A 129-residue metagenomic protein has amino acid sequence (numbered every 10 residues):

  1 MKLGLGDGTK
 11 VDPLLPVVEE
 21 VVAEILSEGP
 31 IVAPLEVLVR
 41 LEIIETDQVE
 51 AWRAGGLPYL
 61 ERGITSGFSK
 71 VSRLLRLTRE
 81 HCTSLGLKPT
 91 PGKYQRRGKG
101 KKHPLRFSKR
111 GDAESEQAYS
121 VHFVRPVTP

Functional and structural regions predicted by a protein language model:
M1-L5: Long, low-complexity, charged/polar intrinsically disordered regions in eukaryotic proteins
D7-V11, L15, I64-V71, D112: Intrinsic-disorder-associated interaction segments
V11-L35, I44-E45, E50-G63: Positively charged, polyanion-binding regions of nucleic-acid-associated proteins
P34-L38, L75: An amphipathic alpha-helix signature
D47, F68-P129: Phospho-regulated, low-complexity intrinsically disordered regions of nuclear gene-regulatory and chromatin-associated
